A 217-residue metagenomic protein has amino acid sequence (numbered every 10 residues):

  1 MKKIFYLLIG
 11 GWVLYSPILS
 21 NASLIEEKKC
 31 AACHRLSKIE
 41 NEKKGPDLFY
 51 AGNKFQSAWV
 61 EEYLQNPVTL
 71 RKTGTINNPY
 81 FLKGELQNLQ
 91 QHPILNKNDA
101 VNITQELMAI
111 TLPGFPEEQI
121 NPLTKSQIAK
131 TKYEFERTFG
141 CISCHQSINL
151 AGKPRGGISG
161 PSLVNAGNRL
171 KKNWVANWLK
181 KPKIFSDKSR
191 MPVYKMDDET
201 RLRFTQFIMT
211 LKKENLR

Functional and structural regions predicted by a protein language model:
I4-V13: Sec-dependent N-terminal signal peptides
P17, S57-M108: Extracytoplasmic c-type cytochrome modules immediately beyond a signal peptide or single-pass transmembrane anchor
I18-S37, L123-I148: Sequence/structural segment immediately N-terminal to covalent heme-attachment motifs in c-type and related
A31-Q65, N77-E85, S143-N177, R190-V193: Gly/Gly-Pro-rich "capping" loops immediately C-terminal to redox-active cysteine motifs in periplasmic/lumenal
R35, N53, Q65-T69, M108-L112 (+2 more regions): Sec-exported extracytoplasmic/periplasmic mature domains
S37-P46, P93, A109-K130, I148-G156 (+5 more regions): Inter-heme linker and motif-flanking segments adjacent to c-type heme-binding CXXCH motifs in c-type cytochromes
S57-Q65, A100-T104, K172-K180, R201-T205 (+1 more regions): An amphipathic alpha-helix signature
L86-E118, V193-R217: C-terminal capping alpha-helices of c-type cytochrome domains
